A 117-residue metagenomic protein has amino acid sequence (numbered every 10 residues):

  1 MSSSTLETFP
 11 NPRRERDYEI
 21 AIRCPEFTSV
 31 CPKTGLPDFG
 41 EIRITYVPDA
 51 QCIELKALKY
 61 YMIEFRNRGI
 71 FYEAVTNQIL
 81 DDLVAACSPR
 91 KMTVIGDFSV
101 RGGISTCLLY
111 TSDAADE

Functional and structural regions predicted by a protein language model:
M1-S112: N-terminal intrinsically disordered, cationic/polar leader segments that include organellar targeting peptides
D113-E117: A short, hydrophobic C-terminal helix/tail in secreted or cell-surface proteins
